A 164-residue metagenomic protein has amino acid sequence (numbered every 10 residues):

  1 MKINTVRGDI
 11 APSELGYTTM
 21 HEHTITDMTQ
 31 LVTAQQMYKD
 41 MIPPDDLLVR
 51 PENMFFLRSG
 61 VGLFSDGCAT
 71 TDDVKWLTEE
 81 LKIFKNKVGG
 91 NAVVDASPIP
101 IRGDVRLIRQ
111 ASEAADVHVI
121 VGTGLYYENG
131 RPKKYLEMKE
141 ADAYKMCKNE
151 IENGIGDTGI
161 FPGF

Functional and structural regions predicted by a protein language model:
M1-P12, G16-T18: N-terminal metal-binding scaffold of metallo-dependent hydrolase/deaminase domains
V6, D45, I151, I155: Active-site neighborhoods of metal-dependent hydrolases
Y17-T26, V93-A96: Histidine-centered catalytic micro-motifs
T26-D72, E128-A141: Active-site gating loops and adjacent loop-to-helix segments of metal-dependent hydrolytic enzymes
D72-W76, M146: Short secondary-structure boundary/capping elements
E79-V94: Catalytic domains of carbohydrate-active enzymes, especially glycoside hydrolases
N91-V94, Q110-A114, H118-F164: Active-site gating/metal-coordination segments in enzymes
S97-D104: Acidic-and-aromatic substrate-binding clefts and catalytic sites of carbohydrate-active enzymes
